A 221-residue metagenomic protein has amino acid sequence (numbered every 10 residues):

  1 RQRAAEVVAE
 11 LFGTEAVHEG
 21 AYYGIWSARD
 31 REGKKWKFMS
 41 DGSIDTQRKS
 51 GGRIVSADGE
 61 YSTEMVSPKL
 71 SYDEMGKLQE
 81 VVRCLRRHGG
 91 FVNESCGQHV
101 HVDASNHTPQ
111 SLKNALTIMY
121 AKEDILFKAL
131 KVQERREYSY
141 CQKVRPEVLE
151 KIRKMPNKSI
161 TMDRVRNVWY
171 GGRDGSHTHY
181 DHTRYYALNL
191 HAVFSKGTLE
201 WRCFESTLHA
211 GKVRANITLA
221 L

Functional and structural regions predicted by a protein language model:
R1-F91, S105-L221: C-terminal accessory/tail domains of diverse enzymes
E94-Q98, V102: Short, conserved phosphate-binding/catalytic loop or strand-edge motifs used in phosphoryl-/nucleotidyl-transfer
